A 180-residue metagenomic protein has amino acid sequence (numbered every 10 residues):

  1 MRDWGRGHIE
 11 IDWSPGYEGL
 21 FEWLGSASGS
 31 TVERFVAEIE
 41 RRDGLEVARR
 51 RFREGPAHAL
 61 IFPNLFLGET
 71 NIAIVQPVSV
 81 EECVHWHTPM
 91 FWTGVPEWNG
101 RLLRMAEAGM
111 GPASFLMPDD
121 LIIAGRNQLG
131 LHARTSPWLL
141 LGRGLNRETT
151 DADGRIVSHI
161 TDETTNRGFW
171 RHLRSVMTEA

Functional and structural regions predicted by a protein language model:
M1-A180: C-terminal catalytic domain of Rieske-type non-heme iron oxygenases
